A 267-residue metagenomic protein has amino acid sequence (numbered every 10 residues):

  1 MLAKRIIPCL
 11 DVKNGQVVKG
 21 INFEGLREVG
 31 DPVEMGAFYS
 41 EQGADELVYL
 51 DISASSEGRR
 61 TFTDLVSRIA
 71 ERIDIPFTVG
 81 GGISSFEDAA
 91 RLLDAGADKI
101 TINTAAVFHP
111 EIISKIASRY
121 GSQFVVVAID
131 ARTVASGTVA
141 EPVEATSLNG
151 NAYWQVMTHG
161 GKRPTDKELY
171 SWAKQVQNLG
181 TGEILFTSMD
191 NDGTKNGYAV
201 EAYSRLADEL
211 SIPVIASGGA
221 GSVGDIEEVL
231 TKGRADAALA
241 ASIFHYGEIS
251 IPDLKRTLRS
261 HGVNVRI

Functional and structural regions predicted by a protein language model:
R5-C9, E46, D74-T78, K99-T101 (+5 more regions): Structural preference for beta-strand elements that scaffold enzyme active sites
D11, Y39, L47, V79 (+6 more regions): Conserved, mostly hydrophobic/aromatic
V12-N14, V18, D98-F186, D190-N191: Conserved anion-binding
E28-S40, S84-A90, T165-Q175, I226: Short, acidic/polar
E46-D64, T104, L185-N196: Glycine-rich, proline-tolerant flexible connector loops at the mouths of alpha/beta enzymes
G58-G80, K115-D130, K195-A216, A220-G221 (+1 more regions): Alpha-helix-loop-beta-strand connector modules within alpha/beta enzyme cores
F77-T78, I83-G96, I100, E201-A238: Catalytic cores of alpha/beta
I113-Y120, L230-A240, F244-I267: C-terminal helical cap(s) of enzyme catalytic domains, especially alpha/beta-barrels
